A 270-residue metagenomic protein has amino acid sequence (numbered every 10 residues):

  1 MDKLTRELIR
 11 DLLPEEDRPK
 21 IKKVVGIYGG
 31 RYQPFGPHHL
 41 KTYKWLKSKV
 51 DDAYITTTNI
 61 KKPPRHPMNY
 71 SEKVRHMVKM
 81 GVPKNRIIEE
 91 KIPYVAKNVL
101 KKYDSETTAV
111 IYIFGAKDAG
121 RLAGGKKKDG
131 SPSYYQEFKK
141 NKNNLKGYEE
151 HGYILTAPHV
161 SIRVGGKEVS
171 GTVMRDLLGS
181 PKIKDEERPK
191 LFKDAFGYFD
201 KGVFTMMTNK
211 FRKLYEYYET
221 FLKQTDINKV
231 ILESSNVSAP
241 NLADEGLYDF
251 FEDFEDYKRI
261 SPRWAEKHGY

Functional and structural regions predicted by a protein language model:
M1, E233, H268-Y270: Short intrinsically disordered terminal tails
D2-F221, T225, D253, R263: Nucleotidyltransferase catalytic core that binds NTPs
E137-F138, V230, E245, F250: Intrinsically disordered, low-complexity segments
Y217, S235-A239: Cleaved targeting-peptide boundary
Q224-I227, S234: A signal for long, low-complexity, Ser/Thr/Asn-enriched, surface-exposed stalk/shaft and domain-boundary segments
S238-Y270: Acidic, low-complexity, intrinsically disordered interaction modules
